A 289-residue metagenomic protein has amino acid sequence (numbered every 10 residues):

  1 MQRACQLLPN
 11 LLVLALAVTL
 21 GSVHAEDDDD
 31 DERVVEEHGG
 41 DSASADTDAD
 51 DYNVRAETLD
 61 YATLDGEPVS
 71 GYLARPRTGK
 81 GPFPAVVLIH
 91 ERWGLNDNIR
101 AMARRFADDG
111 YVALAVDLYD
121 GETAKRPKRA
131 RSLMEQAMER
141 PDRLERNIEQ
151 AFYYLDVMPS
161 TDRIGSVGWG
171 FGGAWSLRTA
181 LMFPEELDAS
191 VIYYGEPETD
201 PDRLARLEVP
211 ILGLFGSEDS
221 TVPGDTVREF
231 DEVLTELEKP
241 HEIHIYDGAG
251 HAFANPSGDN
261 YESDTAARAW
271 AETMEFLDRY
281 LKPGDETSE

Functional and structural regions predicted by a protein language model:
Q2-N53, D285-E289: N-terminal targeting or regulatory segments adjacent to alpha/beta-hydrolase or S9 domains
D29, R33-D50, T58-V157, S257: Serine-hydrolase catalytic machinery in alpha/beta-hydrolase-like enzymes
M102, P223-V233: Short alpha-helix in the alpha/beta-hydrolase fold that links the catalytic acid
Y111, L118, G195, Y246-G248: Active-site loop/turn elements of alpha/beta-hydrolase fold enzymes, especially the short glycine-/histidine-rich
E149-R206: Primarily recognizes the serine-hydrolase "nucleophile elbow" in alpha/beta-hydrolase and SGNH/GDSL folds
L207, G213-F215: Short beta-strand/loop motif that positions the catalytic acidic residue of the alpha/beta-hydrolase fold
E218-V222: Acidic catalytic loop of the alpha/beta-hydrolase fold
T235-E289: C-terminal catalytic histidine-bearing segment of alpha/beta-hydrolase fold enzymes
